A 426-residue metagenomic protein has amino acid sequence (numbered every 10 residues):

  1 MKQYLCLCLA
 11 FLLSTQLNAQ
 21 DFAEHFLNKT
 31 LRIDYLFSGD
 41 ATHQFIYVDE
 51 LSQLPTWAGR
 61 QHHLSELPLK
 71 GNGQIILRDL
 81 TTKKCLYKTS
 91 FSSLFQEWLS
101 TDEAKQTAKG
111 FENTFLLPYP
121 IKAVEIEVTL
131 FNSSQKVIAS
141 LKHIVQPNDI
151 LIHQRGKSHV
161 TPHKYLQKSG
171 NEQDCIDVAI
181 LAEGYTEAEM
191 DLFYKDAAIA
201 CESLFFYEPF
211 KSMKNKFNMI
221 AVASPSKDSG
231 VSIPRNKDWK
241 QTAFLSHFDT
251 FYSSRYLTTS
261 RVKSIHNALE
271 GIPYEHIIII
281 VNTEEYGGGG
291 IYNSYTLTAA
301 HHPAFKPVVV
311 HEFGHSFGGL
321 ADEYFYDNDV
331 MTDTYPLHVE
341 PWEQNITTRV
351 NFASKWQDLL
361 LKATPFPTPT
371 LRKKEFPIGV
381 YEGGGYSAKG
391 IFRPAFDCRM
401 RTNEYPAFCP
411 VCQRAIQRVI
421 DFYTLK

Functional and structural regions predicted by a protein language model:
Y4-L13: Sec-dependent N-terminal signal peptides
T15-A19: Sec/Tat signal peptide C-region and signal peptidase I cleavage site
F22-H43, Y324-K426: Replace "(M1/M4/M9/M12/WLM)" with "(e.g., M1/M4/M8/M9/M12/M26/WLM)" and add "not limited to" to clarify scope
H25-L151: Beta-strand-enriched, solvent-exposed domains that form extended recognition/catalytic surfaces
I150-K211, A221-V231: Fold-level signature of zinc-dependent metallopeptidase catalytic domains
M190-F193, G288-E312: Short pre-active-site segment immediately N-terminal to the catalytic Zn-binding motif
K216-Y292: Active-site-proximal segments of metallohydrolase catalytic domains
F313-D329: Catalytic Zn2+-binding segment of zinc metalloproteases
